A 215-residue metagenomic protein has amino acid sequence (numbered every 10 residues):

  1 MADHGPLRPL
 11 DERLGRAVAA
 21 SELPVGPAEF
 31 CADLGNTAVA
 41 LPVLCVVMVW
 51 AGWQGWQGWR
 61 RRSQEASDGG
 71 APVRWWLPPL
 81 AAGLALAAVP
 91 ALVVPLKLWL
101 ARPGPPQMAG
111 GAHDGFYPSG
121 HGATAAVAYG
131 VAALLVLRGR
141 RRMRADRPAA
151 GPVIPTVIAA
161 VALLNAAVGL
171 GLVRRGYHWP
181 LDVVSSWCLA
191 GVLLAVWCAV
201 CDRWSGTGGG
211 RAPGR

Functional and structural regions predicted by a protein language model:
M1-V43, L98-A109: N-terminal transmembrane-helix/juxtamembrane module of multi-pass inner/ER membrane proteins
G5, G26, A87-P95, V131 (+3 more regions): Transmembrane alpha-helix boundary/anchor motif
A17-E22, D68-W75, Q107, R147-G151: Helix-boundary and loop/linker segments of multi-pass membrane transporters
V25-A28, W76-P79, R147-V157: Membrane-interface helix-boundary signature
A32-W56, G130: Hydrophobic alpha-helical transmembrane segments
V46-P90: Interfacial segments of alpha-helical transmembrane regions
M48-V49, A109-R215: Membrane-embedded catalytic cores of phosphoryl/pyrophosphoryl-handling enzymes
L80-R102, P155-L170: Small-polar-interrupted transmembrane alpha-helices in polytopic inner-membrane proteins
